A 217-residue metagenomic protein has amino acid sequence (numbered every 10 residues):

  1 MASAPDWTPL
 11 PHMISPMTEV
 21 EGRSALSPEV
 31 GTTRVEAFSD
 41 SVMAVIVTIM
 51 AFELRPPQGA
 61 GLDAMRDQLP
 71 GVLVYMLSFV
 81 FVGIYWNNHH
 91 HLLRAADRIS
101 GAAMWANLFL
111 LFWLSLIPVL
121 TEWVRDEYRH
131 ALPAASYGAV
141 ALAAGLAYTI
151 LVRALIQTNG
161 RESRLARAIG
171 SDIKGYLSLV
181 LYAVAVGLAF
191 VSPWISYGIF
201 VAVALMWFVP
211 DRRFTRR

Functional and structural regions predicted by a protein language model:
A2-D6: Acidic, Ala/Val/Gly-enriched low-complexity intrinsically disordered segments
W7-R217: Multi-pass alpha-helical transmembrane bundle typical of ion/small-solute transporters and intramembrane aspartyl
